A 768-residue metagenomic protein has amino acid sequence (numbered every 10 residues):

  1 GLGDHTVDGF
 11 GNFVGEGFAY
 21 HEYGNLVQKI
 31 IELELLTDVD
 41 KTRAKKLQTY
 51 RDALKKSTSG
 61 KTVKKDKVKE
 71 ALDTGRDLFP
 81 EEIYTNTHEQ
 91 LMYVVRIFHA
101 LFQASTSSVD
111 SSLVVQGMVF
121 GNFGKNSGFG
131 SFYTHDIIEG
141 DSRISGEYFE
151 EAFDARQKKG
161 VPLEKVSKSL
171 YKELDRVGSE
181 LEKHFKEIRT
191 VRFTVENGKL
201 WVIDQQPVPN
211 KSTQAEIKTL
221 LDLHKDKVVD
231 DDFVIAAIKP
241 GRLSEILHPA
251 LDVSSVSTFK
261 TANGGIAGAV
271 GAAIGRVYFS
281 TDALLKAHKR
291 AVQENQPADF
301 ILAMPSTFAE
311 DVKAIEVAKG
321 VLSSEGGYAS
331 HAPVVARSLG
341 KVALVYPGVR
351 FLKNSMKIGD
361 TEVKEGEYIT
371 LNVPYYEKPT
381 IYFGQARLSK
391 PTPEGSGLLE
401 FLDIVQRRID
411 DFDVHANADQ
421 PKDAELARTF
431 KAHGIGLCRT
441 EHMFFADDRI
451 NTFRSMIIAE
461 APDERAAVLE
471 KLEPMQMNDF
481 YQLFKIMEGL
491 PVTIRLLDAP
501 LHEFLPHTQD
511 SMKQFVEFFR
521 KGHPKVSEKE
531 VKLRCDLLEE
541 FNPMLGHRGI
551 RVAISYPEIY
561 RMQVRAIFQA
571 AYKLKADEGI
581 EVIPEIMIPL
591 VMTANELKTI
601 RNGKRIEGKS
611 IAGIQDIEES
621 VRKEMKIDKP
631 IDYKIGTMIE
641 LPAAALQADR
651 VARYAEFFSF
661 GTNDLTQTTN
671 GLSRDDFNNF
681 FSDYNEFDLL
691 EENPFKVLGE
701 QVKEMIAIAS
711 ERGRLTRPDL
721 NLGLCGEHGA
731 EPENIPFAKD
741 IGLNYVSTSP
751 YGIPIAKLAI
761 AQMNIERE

Functional and structural regions predicted by a protein language model:
G1-K260, K286, Q293-I301, S306-K313 (+10 more regions): Nucleotide/phosphate-binding sheet-loop regions of phosphoryl- and nucleotidyl-transfer enzymes
G9, P393-E768: Conserved alpha/beta-domain cores
I235-R290, E377-V414, V531-L538, E624-K629: Long, charged amphipathic helices and adjacent flexible linkers at domain junctions
G268-V317, D410, V702-D719: C-terminal accessory/binding modules appended to enzymatic or scaffolding proteins
V342-A343: Hydrophobic alpha-helical bundles that form the membrane domains of multi-pass transporters
T361-K364: Short nucleic-acid-contacting surface segments enriched for D/E, G, S/T with interspersed K/R
G366-Y368: Loop/turn positions that initiate beta-strands
